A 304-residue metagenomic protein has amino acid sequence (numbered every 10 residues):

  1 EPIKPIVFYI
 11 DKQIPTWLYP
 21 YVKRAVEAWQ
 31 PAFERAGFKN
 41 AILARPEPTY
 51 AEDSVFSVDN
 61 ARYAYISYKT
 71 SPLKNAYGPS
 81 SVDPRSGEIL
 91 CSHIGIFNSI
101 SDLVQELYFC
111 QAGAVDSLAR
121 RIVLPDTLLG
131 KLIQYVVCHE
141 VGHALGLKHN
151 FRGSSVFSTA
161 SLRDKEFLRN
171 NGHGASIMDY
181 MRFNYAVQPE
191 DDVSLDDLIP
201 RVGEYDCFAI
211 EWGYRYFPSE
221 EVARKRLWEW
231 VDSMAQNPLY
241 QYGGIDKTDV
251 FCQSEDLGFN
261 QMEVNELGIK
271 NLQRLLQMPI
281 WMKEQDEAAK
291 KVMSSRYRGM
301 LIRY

Functional and structural regions predicted by a protein language model:
E1-F56: Fold-level signature of zinc-dependent metallopeptidase catalytic domains
E1-I6, V58, I66-N75, P79-V123: Active-site-adjacent "gating/activation" loops or surface patches in catalytic cores
I14-P20, A119-V137: Short pre-active-site segment immediately N-terminal to the catalytic Zn-binding motif
K23-V26, G130, Q134, L272 (+1 more regions): Extracytoplasmic/secreted envelope proteins and their assembly/folding machinery, especially bacterial periplasmic
W29, G87, G146: Divalent metal-coordination and catalytic microenvironments
P46-K69, K131-Q188: The catalytic-center signature of Zn2+-dependent metalloproteases
S154-Y304: Conserved catalytic/binding loops enriched for acidic/polar residues
